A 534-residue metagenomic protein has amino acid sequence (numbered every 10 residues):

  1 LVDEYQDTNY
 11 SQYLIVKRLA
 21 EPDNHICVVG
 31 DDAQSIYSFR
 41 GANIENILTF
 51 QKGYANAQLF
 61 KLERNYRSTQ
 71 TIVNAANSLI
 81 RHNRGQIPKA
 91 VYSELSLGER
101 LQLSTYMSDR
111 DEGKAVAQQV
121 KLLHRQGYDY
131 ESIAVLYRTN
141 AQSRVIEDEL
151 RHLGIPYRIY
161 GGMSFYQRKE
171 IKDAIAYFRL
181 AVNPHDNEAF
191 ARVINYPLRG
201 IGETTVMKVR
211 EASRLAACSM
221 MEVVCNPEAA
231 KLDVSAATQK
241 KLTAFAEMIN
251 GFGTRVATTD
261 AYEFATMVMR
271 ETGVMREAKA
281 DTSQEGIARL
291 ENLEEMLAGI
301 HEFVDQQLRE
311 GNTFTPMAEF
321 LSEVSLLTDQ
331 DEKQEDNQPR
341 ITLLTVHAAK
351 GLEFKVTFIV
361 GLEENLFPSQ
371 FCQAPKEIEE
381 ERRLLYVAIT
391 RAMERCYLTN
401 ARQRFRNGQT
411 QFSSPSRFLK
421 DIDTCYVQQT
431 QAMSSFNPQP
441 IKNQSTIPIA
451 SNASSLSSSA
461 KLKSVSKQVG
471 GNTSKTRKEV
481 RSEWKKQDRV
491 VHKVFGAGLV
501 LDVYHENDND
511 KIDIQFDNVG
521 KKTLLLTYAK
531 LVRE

Functional and structural regions predicted by a protein language model:
L1-T49, R64-S68, V268: Conserved helicase NTPase motor core
G30-A33, R40-I44, R64-Y66, A76-N77 (+5 more regions): A short beta-strand-to-loop transition that corresponds to the Sensor-1 phosphate-sensing loop of AAA+ P-loop ATPases
A33-R40, R67-S68, I159-V182, I194: Short alpha-helix plus adjacent loop in nuclease-associated cores
A55-Q58, E63-P156, R179-N183, L215 (+3 more regions): Helicase P-loop NTPase motor core
R81-N83, D111, Y177-N195, P440-I447: A polyampholytic, Gly/Pro-enriched intrinsically disordered region
D129, S143-I155, R168, I175-Y426 (+1 more regions): Conserved helicase C-terminal RecA-like lobe
K350, G361-K521, Y528-R533: C-terminal accessory regions
